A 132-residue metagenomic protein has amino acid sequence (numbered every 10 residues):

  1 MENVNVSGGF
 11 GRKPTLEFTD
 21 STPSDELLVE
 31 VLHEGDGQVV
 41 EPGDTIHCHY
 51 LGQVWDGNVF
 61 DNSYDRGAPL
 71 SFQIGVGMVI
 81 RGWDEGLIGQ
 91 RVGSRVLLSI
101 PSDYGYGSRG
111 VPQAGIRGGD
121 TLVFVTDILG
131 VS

Functional and structural regions predicted by a protein language model:
M1-S132: Cross-family detector of peptidyl-prolyl cis-trans isomerase
